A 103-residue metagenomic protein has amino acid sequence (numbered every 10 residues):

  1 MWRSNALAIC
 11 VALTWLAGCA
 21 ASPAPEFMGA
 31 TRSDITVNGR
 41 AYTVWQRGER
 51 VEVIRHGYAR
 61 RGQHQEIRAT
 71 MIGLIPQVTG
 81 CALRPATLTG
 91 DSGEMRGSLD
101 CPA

Functional and structural regions predicted by a protein language model:
M1-S22: Sec-dependent bacterial lipoprotein signal peptides
N5, V37-T43, R61-G62, Q77: Intrinsically disordered, low-complexity proline-rich regions
A6-L7, M28, A69, A82: Hydrophobic alpha-helical segments and their boundary regions
A20-P23, G29-T31, I72-L74, P85: Intrinsically disordered, low-complexity segments enriched in polar/charged residues with Gly/Pro, especially when
E26-E52: Post-signal peptide N-terminal segment of mature Sec-exported envelope proteins
R50-A103: Intrinsically disordered, glycine/charged-rich N-terminal periplasmic/extracytoplasmic linker segments that lie
